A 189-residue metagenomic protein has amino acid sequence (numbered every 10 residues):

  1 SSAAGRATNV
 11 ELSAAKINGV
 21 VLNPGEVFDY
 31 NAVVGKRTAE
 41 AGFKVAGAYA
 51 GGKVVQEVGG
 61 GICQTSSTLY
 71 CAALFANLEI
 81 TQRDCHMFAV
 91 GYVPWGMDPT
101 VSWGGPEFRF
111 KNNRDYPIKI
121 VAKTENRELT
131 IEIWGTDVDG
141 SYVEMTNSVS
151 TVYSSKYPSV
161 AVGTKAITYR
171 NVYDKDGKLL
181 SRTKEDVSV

Functional and structural regions predicted by a protein language model:
S1-V189: Well-ordered beta-sheet/strand-loop patches within structured domains
